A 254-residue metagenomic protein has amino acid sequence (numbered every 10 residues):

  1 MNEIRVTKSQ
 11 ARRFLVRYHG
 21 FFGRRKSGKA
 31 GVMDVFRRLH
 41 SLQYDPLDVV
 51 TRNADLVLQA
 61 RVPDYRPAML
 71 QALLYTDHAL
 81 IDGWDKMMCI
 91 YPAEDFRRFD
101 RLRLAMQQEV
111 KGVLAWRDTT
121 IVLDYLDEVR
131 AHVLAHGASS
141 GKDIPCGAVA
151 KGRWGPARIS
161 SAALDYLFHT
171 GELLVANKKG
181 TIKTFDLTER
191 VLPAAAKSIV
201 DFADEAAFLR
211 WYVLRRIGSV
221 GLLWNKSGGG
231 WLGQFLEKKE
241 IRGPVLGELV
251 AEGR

Functional and structural regions predicted by a protein language model:
M1-R254: Long, low-complexity intrinsically disordered regions
